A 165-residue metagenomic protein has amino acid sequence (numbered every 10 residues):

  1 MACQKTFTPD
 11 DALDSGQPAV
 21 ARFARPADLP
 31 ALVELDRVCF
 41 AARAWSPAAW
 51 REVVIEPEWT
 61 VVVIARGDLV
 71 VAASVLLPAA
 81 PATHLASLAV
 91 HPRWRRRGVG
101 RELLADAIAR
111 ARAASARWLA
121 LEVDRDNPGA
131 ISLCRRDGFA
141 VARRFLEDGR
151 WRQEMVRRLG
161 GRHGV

Functional and structural regions predicted by a protein language model:
M1-D14, R152-V165: Terminal substrate-recognition subdomain of acyl/acetyltransferases
C3-T8, F23-R93, L104-D106, R110 (+3 more regions): Acetyl-CoA-dependent GNAT
V90, D124-R125: Short amphipathic helical patch at the helix-1/turn junction of helix-turn-helix
G98-G100: Conserved G/P- and acidic residue-centered "switch" motifs that form tight phosphate/ATP-binding loops in soluble
L104, N127-A130, E147-R152: Short glycine/proline-centered loop/turn elements that form peptide/ligand docking sites
A114, S132, R136-D137: Structural motif
A120-E122, R135, A140-E154: Conserved catalytic-core motifs of GNAT/GCN5-like acyltransferases
